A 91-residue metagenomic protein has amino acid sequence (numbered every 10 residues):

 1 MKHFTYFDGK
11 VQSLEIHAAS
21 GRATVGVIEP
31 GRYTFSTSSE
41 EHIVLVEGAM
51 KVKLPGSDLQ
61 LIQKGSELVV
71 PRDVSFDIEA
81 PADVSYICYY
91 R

Functional and structural regions predicted by a protein language model:
M1-A19: Transition segment at domain starts
D8, T24, C88-Y90: Cysteine-centric segments in proteins
K10, A18-S38, K64, V69-R72: Conserved short histidine dyad/triad with adjacent acidic residue
S36-S38, K53-S57, I62: Short alpha-helix capping/helix-loop boundary micro-motifs
S38-V52: Short, conserved beta-strand element in jelly-roll/cupin
R72-R91: Ligand-binding loop in jelly-roll beta-barrel domains
